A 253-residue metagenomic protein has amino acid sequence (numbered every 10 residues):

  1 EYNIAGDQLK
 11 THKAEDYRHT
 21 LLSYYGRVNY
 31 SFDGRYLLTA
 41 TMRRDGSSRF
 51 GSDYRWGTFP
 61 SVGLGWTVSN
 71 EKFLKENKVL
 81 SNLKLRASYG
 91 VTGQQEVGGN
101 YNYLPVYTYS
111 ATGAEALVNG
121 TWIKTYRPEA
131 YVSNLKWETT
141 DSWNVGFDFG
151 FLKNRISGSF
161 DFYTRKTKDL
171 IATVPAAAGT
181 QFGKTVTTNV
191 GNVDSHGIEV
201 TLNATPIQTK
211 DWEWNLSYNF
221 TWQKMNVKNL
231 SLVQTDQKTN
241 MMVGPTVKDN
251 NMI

Functional and structural regions predicted by a protein language model:
E1-M252: Extracellular/periplasmic, surface-exposed regions of secreted and cell-surface proteins
